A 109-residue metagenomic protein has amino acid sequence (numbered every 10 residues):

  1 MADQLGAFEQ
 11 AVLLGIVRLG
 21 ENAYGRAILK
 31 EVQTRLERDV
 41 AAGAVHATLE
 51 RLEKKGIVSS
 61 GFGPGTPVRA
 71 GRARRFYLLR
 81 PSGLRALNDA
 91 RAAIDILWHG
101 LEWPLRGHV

Functional and structural regions predicted by a protein language model:
M1, G56-I57, H108-V109: Short, contiguous hydrophobic alpha-helices characteristic of membrane insertion segments
A2-A44: N-terminal helix-turn-helix DNA-binding core of bacterial DNA-binding proteins
V45-L52: Basic amphipathic alpha-helical segments that dock to polyanions
K55-A70: Beta-hairpin "wing" of winged helix-turn-helix
A73: Exposed loop/turn and edge beta-strand positions of beta-sandwich/beta-sheet ligand-binding modules
L78: Conserved beta-strand segments that form the floor/walls of ligand-binding pockets within enzyme and binding domains
S82-V109: Amphipathic alpha-helical dimerization/coiled-coil segments that flank or bridge DNA-binding/regulatory modules
